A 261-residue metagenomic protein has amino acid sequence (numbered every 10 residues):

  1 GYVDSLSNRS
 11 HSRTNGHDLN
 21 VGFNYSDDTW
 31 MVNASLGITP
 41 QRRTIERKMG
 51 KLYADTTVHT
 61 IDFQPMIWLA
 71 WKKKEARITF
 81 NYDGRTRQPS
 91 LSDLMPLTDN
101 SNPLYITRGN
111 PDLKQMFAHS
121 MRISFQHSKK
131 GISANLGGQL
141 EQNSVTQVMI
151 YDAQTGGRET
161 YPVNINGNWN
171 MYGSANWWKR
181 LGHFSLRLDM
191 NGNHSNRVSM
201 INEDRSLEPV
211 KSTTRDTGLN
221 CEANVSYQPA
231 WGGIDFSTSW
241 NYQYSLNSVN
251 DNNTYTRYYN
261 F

Functional and structural regions predicted by a protein language model:
G1-F261: Exposed, low-structure sequence patches enriched in small/polar residues
